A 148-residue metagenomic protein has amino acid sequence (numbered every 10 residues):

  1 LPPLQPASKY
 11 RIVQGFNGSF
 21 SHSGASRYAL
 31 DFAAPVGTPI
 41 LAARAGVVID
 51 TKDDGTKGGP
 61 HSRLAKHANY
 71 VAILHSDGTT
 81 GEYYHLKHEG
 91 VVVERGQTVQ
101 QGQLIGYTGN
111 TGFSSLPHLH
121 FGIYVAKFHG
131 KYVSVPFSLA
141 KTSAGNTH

Functional and structural regions predicted by a protein language model:
L1-A68, Q101: Surface-exposed, glycine-biased beta-strand/turn segments
L1-L4, H61, V91-Q100, G122-H148: Acidic, glycine-rich catalytic/binding loops that coordinate metals and/or anionic ligands
Q14, D50, H85-H88, Y107-N110 (+1 more regions): A residue-level detector for short acidic-glycine micro-motifs
P35, L41-A42, D77-G102: Short histidine-centered loop motifs in beta-beta connectors
P35, Q103, L116-P117, A126-K131: Catalytic cores of extracellular degradative/oxidative enzymes
G55-R63, T108-H120: Active-site loop architecture of trypsin-fold serine endopeptidases
A65-T79: OB-fold (S1/OB) nucleic-acid-binding surfaces
V71, Q100-G112: Short hydrophobic beta/alpha edge segments that flank linear recognition/processing sites
